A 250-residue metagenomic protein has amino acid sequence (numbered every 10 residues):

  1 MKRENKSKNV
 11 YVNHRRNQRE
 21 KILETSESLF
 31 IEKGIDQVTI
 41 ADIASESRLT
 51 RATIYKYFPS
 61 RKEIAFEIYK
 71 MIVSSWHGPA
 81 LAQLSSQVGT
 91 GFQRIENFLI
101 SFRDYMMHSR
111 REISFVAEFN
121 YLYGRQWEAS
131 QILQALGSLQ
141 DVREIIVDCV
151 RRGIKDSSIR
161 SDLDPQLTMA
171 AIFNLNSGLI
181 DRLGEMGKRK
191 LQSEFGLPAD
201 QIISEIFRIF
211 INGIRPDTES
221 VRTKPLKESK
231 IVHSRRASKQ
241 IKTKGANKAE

Functional and structural regions predicted by a protein language model:
M1-K33, Q37-E46, E63: Basic, helix-initiating cap at the start of DNA-binding domains
M1-K6, S101-D104, Q140-E144, D148-D156 (+1 more regions): C-terminal peripheral helix-coil segments that are non-catalytic and often amphipathic
Y11, F30, I35, T39-I40 (+5 more regions): Amphipathic alpha-helical segments enriched in hydrophobic/aromatic and basic residues that form the DNA-contacting
R15, Y69, V73, I132-R143 (+3 more regions): Amphipathic, non-transmembrane alpha-helical scaffold segments
Q18-E27, I43, I68-I72, W76 (+2 more regions): Generic hydrophobic, amphipathic alpha-helix propensity
S26, S47-F58: Short hydrophobic/aromatic patch on the recognition helix
E67, A82-E112, P165-I172: Hydrophobic alpha-helical connector segments
D104-I145, Q166-M169: Short secondary-structure transition hinges
